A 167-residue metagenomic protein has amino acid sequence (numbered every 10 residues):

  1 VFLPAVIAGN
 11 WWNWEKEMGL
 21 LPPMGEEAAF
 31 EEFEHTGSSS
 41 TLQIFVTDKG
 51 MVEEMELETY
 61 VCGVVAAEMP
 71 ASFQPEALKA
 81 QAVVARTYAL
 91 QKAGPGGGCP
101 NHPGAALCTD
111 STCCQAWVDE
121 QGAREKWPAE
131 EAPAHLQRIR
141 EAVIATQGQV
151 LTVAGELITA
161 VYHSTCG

Functional and structural regions predicted by a protein language model:
V1-G167: Conserved, single-site charged/polar hotspot
